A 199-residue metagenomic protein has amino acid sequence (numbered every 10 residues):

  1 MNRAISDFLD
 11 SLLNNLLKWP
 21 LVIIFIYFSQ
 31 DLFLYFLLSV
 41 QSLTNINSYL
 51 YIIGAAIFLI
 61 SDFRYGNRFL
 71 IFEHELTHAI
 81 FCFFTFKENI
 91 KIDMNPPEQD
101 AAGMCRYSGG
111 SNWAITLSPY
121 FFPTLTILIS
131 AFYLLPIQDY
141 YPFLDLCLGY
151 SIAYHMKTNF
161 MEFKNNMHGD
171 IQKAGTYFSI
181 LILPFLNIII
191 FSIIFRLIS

Functional and structural regions predicted by a protein language model:
N2-Q41, P97-S199: Metalloprotease/metallohydrolase-associated module, dominated by Zn2+-dependent proteases
L37-N45, K87-E88: Phosphate-binding glycine-rich loops and adjacent basic patches that engage nucleotide phosphates, nucleic-acid
Q41-I57, L76: Loop-to-helix transition at the N-terminal end of transmembrane alpha-helices
A56-Y65, K91, I115, Y120-P123: Hydrophobic alpha-helical segments, chiefly the membrane-spanning helices and signal/signal-anchor peptides
S61-G66, L70, G149: Alpha-helical transmembrane segments
S61-R64, F83-N89, M156-F163: Juxtamembrane membrane-interface segments at transmembrane alpha-helix termini
N67-F83: Active-site recognition of the HExxH zinc-binding catalytic motif
I80-D100: Short, charged cytosolic
